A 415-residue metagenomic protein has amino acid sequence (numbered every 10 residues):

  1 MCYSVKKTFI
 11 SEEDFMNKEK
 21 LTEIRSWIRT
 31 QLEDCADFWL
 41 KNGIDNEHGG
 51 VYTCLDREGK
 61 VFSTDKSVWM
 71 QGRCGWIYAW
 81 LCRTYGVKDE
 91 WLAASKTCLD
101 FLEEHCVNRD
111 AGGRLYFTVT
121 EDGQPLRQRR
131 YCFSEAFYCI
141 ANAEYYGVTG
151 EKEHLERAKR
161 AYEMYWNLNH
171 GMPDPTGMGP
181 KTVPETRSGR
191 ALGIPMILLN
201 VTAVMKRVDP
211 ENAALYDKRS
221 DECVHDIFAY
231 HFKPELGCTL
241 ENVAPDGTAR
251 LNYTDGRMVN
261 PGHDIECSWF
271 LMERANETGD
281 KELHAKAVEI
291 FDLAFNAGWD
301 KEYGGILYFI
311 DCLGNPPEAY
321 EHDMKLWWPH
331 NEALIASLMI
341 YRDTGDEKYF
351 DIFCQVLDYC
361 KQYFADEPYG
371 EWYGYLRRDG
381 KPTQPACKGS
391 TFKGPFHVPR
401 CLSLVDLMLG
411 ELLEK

Functional and structural regions predicted by a protein language model:
C2-K415: Glycan-recognition and catalytic cores of secretory/periplasmic carbohydrate-active enzymes
